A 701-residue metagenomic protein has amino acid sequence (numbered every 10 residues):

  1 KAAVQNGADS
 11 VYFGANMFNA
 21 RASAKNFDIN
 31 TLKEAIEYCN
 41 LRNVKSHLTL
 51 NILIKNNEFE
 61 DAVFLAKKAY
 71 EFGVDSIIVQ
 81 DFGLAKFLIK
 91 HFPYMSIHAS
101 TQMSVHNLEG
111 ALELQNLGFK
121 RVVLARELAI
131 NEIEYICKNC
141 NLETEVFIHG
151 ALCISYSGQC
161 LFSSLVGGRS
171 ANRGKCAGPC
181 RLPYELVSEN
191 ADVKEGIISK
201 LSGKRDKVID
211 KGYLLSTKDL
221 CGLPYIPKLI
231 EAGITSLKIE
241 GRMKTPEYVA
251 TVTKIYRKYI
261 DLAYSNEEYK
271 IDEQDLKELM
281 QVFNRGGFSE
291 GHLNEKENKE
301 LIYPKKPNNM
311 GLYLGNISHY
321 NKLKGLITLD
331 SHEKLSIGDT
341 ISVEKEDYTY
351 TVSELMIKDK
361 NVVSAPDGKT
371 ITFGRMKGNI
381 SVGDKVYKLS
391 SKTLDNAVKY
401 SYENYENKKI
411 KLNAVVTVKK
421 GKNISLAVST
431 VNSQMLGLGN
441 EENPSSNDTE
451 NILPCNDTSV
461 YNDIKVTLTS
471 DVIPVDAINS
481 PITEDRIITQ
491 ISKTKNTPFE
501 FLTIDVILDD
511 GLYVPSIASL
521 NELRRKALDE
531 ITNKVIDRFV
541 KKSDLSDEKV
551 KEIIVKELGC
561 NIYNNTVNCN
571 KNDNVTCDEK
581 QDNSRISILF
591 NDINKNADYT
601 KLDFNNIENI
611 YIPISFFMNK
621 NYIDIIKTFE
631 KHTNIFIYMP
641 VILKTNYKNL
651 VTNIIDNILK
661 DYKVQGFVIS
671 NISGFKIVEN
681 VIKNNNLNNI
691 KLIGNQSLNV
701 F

Functional and structural regions predicted by a protein language model:
K1-Q5, S10-M17, R21, A35-I36 (+7 more regions): Surface-exposed amphipathic alpha-helical tracts and adjacent flexible/coil segments at the periphery of soluble enzymes
F27-L32: Glycine-rich, highly charged phosphate/nucleotide-binding loops
H106: Active-site PLP-lysine loop of aminotransferase-like
